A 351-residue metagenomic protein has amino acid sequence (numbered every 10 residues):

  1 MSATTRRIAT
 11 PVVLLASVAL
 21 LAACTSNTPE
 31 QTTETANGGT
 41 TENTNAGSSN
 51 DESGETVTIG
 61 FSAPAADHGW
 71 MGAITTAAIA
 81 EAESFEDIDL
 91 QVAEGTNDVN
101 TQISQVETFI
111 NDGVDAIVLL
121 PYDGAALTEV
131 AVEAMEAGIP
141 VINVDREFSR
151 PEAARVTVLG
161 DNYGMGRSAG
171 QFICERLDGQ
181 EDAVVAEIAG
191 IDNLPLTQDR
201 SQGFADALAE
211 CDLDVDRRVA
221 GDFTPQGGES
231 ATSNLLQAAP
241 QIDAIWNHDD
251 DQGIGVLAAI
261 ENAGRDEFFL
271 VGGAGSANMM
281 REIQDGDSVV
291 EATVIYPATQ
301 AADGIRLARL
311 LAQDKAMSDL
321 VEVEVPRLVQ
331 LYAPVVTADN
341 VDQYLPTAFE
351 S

Functional and structural regions predicted by a protein language model:
M1-A22: Sec-dependent bacterial lipoprotein signal peptides
P11-L14, T25, G38, E55-V57 (+5 more regions): Hinge/cleft segment of the Venus flytrap/periplasmic-binding protein
C24-N50: Bacterial lipoprotein signal-peptidase II cleavage site
D51-F85, L90-Q105, V114, P121-G124 (+3 more regions): Extracytoplasmic "Venus flytrap"
G60-S62, V114-P121, P140-V144, A186-E187 (+3 more regions): Periplasmic-binding protein-like
Q102, V158-A183, G227-E229, G275-M280 (+1 more regions): Hydrophobic alpha-helical segments within soluble ligand-binding/sensing domains
L119-M135, F204, G221-R281: Hydrophobic alpha-helical
A125-G164, V184, A277-V289: Flexible loop/hinge segments that line or gate small-molecule binding clefts
